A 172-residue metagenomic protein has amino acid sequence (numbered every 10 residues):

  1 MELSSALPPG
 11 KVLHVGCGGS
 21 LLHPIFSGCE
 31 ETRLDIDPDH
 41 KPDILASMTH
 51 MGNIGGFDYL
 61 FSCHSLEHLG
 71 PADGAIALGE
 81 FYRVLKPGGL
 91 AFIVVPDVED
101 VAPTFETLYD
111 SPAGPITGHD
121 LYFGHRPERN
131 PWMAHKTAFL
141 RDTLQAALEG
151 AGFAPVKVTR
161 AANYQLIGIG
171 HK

Functional and structural regions predicted by a protein language model:
M1-A6: Class I SAM-dependent methyltransferase Rossmann-like catalytic core, especially the SAM/SAH-binding loop
P8-G10, I116: A residue-level detector for conformationally permissive "hinge/kink" positions
G10-P103, G168-K172: Conserved SAM-binding loop
D73-E80, V84-K86, L90-K172: S-adenosyl-L-methionine-dependent methyltransferase catalytic module, highlighting the catalytic core
